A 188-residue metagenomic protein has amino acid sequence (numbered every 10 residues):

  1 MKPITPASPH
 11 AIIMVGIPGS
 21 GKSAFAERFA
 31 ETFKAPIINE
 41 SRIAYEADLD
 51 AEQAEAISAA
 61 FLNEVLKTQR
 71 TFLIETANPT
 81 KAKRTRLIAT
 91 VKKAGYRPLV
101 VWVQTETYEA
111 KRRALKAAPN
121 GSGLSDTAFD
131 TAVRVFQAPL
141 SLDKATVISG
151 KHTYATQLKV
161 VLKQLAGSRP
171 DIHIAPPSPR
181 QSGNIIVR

Functional and structural regions predicted by a protein language model:
K2-A7, A138-R188: NTP-dependent small-molecule kinase module
A11: Walker A (P-loop) ATP-phosphate-binding motif of ABC ATPase nucleotide-binding domains
M14: Hydrophobic anchor at the beta1->P-loop junction of P-loop NTPases
I17: P-loop (Walker A) phosphate-binding loop of NTP-binding proteins
S20-F72: Conserved substrate/cofactor phosphate-moiety recognition/catalytic segment in nucleotide-dependent phosphotransferases
R42-A44, P79-T80, Q104-E109, T153-Y154: Conserved nucleotide-binding/hydrolysis micro-motifs of P-loop NTPases
D50-Q104: Glycine-rich phosphate-binding loop used to anchor ATP phosphates in small-molecule kinases, encompassing both
K92-P139, I148, V187: A glycine- and Lys/Arg-enriched "phosphate-lid" helix/loop adjacent to the NTP-binding pocket of small-molecule kinases
